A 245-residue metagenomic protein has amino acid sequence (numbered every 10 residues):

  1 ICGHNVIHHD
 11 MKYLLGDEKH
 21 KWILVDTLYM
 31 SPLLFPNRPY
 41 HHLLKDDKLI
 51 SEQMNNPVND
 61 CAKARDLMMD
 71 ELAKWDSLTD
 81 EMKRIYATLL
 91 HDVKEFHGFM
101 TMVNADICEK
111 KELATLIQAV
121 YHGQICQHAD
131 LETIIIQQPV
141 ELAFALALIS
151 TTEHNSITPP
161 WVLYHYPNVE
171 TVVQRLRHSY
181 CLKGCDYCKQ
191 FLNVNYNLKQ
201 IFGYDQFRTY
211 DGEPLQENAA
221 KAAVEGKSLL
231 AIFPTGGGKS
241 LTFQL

Functional and structural regions predicted by a protein language model:
I1-H41, D47-I50, P57-K74: Conserved DEDDh/DEDDy metal-dependent 3′-5′ exonuclease domain
K19, D46-D47, E52, K63-R65 (+5 more regions): Functionally constrained cores in energy, signaling, and assembly domains
R38, R65, R84, R175-R177 (+1 more regions): Arginine residue identity/basic-tract feature
R38-H42, W75, T209, L230-A231: Secondary-structure transition/capping residues
L43-Q124: Acidic, Mg2+-coordinating catalytic module of metal-dependent nucleases/exonucleases that use a two-metal-ion mechanism
H91-L245: N-terminal helicase ATP-binding lobe
